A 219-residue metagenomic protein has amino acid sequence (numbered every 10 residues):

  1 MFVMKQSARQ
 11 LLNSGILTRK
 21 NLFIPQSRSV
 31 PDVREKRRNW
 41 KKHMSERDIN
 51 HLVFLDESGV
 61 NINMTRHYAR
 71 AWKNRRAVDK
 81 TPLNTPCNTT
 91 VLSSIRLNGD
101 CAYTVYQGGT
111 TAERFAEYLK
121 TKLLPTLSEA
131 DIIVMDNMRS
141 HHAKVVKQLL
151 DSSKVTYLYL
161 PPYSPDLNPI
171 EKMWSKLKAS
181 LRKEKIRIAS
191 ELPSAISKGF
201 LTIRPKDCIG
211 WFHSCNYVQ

Functional and structural regions predicted by a protein language model:
M1-R28, H51-V53, S58-I62: Conserved short alpha-helical interface segments
Q6, Q10, I49-L52, C101 (+1 more regions): C-terminal anion-handling pockets and recognition modules
S7, F54-D56, S93, L119 (+7 more regions): Mobile genetic element proteins and their domesticated derivatives, centered on retroelements and DNA transposons
S14-L17, S58-N61, R96-D100, M138-H141 (+3 more regions): Short, solvent-exposed loop/turn segments at secondary-structure junctions
R34-K120, Y217: Extended, low-complexity cationic-aromatic segments
A77-L83, S153-P169: RNase H-like polynucleotidyl transferase catalytic core
R114-I132: Short, basic/hydrophobic alpha-helical segments
E129-H141, N168: Acidic/histidine-rich, metal-coordinating catalytic segments
